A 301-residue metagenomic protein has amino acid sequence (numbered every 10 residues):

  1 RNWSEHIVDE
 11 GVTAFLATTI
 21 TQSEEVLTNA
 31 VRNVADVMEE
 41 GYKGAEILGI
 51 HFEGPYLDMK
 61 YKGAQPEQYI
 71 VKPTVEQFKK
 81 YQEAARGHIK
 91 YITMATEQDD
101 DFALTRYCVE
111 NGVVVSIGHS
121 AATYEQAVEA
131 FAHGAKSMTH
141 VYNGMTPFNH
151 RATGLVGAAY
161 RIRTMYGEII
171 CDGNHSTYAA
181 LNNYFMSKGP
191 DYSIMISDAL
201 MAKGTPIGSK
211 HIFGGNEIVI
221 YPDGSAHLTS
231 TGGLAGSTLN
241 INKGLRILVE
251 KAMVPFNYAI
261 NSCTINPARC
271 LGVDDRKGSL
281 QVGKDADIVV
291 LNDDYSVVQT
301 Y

Functional and structural regions predicted by a protein language model:
N2-A30, A45-D58, A85-E97, V113-S116 (+3 more regions): Divalent metal-dependent hydrolysis catalytic cores, especially in the metallo-beta-lactamase
W3-S4, T28-A35, F78, T105 (+2 more regions): Generic structural signal for well-ordered alpha-helices, preferentially at hydrophobic/aromatic core positions
I7, F52, C108, M138 (+3 more regions): Conserved, mostly hydrophobic/aromatic
L27-G41, T105-V114, P255-F256, I260: Short, electropositive alpha-helical surface patch
F52, M59-G154: Divalent metal-binding pocket/active-site signature
S116, S193-I196, V289: Residue-level marker for buried hydrophobic side chains located in beta-strands that build the well-ordered beta-sheet
Q126-Y258, C263, R269-D274, D294-Y295: Active-site-adjacent C-terminal substructures of enzyme catalytic domains
R269, D274, S279-Y301: C-terminal cap of metal-dependent C-N hydrolases
